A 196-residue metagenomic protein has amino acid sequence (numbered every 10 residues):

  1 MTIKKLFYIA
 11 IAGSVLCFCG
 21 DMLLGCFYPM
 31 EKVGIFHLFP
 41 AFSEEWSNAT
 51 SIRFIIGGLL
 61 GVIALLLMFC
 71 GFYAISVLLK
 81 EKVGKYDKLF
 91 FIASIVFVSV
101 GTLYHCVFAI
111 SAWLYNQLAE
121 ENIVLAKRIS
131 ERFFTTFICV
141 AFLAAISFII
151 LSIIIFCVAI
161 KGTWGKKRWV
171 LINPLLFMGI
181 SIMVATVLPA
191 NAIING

Functional and structural regions predicted by a protein language model:
M1-G196: Hydrophobic, aromatic-enriched alpha-helical segments typical of multi-pass transmembrane helices
